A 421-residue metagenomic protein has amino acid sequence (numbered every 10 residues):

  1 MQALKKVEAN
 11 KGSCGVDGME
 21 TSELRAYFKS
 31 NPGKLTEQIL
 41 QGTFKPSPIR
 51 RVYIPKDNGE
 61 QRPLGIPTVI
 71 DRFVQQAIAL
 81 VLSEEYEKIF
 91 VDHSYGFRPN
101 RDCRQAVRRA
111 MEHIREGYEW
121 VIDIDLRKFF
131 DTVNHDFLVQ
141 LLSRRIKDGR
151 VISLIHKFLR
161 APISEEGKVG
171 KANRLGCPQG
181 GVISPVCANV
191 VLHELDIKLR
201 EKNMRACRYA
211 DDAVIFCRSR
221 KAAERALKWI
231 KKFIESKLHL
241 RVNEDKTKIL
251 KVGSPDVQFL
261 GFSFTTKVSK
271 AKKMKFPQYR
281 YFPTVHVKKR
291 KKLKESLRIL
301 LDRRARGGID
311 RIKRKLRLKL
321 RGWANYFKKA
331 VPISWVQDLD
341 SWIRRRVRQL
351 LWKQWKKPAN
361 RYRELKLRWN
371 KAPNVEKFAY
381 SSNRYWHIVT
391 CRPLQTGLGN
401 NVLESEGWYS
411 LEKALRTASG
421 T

Functional and structural regions predicted by a protein language model:
M1-K29: Non-catalytic, polymerase-adjacent accessory regions of viral genome-replication enzymes
N10-D17, D57, Y86-F90, Y118-W120 (+8 more regions): Short acidic (Asp/Glu) and glycine-rich catalytic loops that position anionic groups and cofactors
S30, R72, Q76, L80 (+10 more regions): Short, residue-level hotspots on alpha-helical faces of the histone-fold and other alpha-helical interaction modules
Q38-V52, D57, V81, I89-V252 (+1 more regions): Conserved polymerase palm-domain catalytic core
P63-L64, T68, F282: Conserved phosphate-binding loops in nucleotide/dinucleotide-binding enzymes
R160, K237-G308, K319-R321: A conserved non-catalytic segment of reverse transcriptases and RNA-directed RNA polymerases corresponding to the late
G308, I312-P358: Non-catalytic, peripheral interaction segments enriched in hydrophobic/basic residues
R346, L351, W355-T421: Extended C-terminal regions of large enzymes
